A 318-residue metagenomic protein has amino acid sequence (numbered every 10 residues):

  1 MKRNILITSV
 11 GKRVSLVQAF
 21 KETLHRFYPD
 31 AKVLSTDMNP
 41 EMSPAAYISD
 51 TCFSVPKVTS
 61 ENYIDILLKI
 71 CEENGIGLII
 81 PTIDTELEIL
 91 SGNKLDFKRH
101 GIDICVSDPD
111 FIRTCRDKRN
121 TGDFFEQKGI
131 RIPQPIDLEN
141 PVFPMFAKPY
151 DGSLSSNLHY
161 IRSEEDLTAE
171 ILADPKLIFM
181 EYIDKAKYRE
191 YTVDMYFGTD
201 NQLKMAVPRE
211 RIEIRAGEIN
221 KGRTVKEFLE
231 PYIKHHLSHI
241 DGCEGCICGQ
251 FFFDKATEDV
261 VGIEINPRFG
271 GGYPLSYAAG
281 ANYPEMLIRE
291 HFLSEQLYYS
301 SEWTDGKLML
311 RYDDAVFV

Functional and structural regions predicted by a protein language model:
M1-C105: ATP-binding N-terminal substructure of ATP-dependent carboxylate-amine bond-forming enzymes
R3, M145, S156, Y191-V193 (+2 more regions): Change "...and in nucleic-acid phosphodiester-cleaving endonucleases..." to "...and in nucleic-acid processing enzymes
Y28-D30, I130-I132, E190, E244-C248: Short secondary-structure junction motifs
P40, D151, P267: Short, glycine/acidic-enriched loop or turn micro-motifs at the edges of active sites
E41-S43, L87, D110-T114, I214: Short gly/pro/ser/thr-enriched loop/turn and capping motifs at secondary-structure boundaries
N74, F228-V318: ATP-dependent carboxylate activation and anion-phosphoryl transfer catalytic cores that bind Mg-ATP to form
P109-K187, F197-Q202, E227: Active-site nucleotide/adenylate-binding loops and adjacent lid/helix of ATP-dependent enzymes
R162-D241, F252-V261: Phosphate-binding site of ATP-dependent enzymes
